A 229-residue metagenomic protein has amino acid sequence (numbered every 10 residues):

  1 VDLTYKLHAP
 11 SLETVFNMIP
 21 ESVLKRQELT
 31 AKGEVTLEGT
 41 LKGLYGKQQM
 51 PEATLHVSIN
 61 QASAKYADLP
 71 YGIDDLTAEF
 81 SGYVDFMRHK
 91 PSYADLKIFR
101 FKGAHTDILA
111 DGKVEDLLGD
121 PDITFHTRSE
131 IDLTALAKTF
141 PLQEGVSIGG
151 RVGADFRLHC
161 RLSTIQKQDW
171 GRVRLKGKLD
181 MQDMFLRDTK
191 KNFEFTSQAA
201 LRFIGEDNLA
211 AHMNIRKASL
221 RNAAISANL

Functional and structural regions predicted by a protein language model:
V1-D95, T106-N214, N228-L229: Membrane-proximal interfacial segments on either side of biological membranes
L96-G103, N214-L220: Short beta-strand segments that buttress and anchor functional surface loops
